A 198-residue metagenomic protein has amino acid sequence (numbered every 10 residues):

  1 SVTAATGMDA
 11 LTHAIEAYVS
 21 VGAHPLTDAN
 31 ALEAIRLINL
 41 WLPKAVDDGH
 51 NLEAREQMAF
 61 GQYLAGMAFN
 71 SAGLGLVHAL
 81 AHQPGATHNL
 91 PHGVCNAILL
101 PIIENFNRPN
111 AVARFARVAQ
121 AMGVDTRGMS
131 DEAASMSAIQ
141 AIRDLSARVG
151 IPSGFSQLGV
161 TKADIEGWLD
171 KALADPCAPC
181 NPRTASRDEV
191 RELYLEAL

Functional and structural regions predicted by a protein language model:
S1-A72: Carboxylate- and glycine-rich phosphate/diphosphate-binding segment that chelates Mg2+/Mn2+
T3, G7, A23-N30, H50 (+7 more regions): Catalytic cores of large soluble enzymes that bind and process phosphate-bearing ligands
M8, I35, V77, N96-A97 (+3 more regions): A general structural signal for well-ordered alpha-helical segments in protein cores
A31, R55-M58, F115, S135 (+2 more regions): Hydrophobic packing residues in well-ordered alpha-helices of helical domains and bundles
Y63-N96, D175-C180: Glycine-rich phosphate/pyrophosphate-binding beta-alpha loops
T87-D164: Gly/Pro-rich interdomain helix-loop hinge
T161-L198: Short, amphipathic C-terminal "tail helix"
